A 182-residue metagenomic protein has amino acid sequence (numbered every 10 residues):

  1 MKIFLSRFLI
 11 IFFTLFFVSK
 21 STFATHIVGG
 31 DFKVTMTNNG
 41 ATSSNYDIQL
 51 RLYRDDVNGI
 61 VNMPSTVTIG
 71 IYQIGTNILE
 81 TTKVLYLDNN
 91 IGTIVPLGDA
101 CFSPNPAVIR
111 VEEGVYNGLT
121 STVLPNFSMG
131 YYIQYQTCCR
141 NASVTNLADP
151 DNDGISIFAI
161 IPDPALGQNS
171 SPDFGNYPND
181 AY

Functional and structural regions predicted by a protein language model:
M1-V28: Bacterial Sec-dependent N-terminal signal peptides
T22-Y182: Long, compositionally biased, intrinsically disordered segments
